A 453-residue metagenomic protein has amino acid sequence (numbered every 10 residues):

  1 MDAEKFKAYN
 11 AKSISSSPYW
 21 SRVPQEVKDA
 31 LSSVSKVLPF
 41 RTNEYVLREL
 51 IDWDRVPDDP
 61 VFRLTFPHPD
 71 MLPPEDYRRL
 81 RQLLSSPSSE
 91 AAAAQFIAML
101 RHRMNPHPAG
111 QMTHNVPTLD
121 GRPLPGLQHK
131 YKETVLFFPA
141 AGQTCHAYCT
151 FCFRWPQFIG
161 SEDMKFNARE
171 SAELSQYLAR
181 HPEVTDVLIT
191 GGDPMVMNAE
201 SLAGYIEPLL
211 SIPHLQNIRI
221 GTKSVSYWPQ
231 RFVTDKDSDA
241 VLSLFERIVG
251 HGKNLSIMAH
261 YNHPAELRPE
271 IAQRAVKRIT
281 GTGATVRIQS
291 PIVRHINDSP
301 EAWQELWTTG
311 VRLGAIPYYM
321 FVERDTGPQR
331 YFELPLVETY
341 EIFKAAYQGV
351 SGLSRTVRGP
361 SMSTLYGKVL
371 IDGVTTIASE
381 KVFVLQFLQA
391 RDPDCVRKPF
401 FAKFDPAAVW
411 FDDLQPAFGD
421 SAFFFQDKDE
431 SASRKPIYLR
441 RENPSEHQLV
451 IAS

Functional and structural regions predicted by a protein language model:
M1-D52, P60, D70, V382-S453: Radical SAM enzyme core and accessory elements
M1-H129: Flexible, acidic/Gly-rich N-terminal and inter-domain linker regions that tether and position cofactor-handling modules
V46, C149, Y318: Conserved, mostly hydrophobic/aromatic
R78-P87, A91-F138, F151-G252, I451-S453: Conserved Radical SAM active-site core
A140-Y148: Cysteine-centered iron-sulfur cluster-binding motifs in ferredoxin-type domains/subunits of redox enzymes
A172-A179, M195-V350: Conserved AdoMet/S-adenosylmethionine-binding subsite of the radical SAM
N198-P208, V369-L388, D392: Short flanking/linker segments adjacent to small metal-binding domains or redox-active Cys/His motifs
E338-S379: A C-terminal junction/extension of Radical SAM enzymes
